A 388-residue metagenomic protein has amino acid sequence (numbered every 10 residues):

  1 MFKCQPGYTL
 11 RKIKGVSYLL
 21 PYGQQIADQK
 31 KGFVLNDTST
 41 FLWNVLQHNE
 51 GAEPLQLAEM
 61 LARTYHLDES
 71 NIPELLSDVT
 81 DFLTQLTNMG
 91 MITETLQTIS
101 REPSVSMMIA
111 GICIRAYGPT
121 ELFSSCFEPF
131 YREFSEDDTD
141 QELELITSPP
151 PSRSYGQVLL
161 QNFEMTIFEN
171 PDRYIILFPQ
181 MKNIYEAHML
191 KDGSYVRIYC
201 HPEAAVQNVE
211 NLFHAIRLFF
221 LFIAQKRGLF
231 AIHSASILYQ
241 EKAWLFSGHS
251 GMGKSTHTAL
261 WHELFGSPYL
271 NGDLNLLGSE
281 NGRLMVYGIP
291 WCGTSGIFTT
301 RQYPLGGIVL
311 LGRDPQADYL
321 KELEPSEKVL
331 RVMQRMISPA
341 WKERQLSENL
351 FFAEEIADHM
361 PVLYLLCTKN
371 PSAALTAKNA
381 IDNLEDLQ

Functional and structural regions predicted by a protein language model:
K3-I26, S39, A62, H66-L76 (+5 more regions): A noncatalytic interaction/capping subdomain that flanks phosphate/NTP-handling catalytic cores
A27-F33: A structural micro-motif at secondary-structure boundaries
V45-Q56: Short capping segments at the starts of secondary-structure elements
L57-L61: Short, well-structured alpha-helical segments that form the helix of a local strand-helix-strand
M252-K254: Conserved glycine(s) of the Walker
H257: Hydrophobic positions on the alpha1 helix immediately C-terminal to the Walker A/P-loop
